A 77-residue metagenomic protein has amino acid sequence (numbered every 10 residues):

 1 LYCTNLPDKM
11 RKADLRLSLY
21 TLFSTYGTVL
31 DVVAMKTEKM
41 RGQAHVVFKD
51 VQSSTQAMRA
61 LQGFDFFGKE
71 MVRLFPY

Functional and structural regions predicted by a protein language model:
L1-F75: Canonical RRM/RBD RNA-binding surface and closely related RRM-like beta-sheet modules in eukaryotic RNA-binding proteins
